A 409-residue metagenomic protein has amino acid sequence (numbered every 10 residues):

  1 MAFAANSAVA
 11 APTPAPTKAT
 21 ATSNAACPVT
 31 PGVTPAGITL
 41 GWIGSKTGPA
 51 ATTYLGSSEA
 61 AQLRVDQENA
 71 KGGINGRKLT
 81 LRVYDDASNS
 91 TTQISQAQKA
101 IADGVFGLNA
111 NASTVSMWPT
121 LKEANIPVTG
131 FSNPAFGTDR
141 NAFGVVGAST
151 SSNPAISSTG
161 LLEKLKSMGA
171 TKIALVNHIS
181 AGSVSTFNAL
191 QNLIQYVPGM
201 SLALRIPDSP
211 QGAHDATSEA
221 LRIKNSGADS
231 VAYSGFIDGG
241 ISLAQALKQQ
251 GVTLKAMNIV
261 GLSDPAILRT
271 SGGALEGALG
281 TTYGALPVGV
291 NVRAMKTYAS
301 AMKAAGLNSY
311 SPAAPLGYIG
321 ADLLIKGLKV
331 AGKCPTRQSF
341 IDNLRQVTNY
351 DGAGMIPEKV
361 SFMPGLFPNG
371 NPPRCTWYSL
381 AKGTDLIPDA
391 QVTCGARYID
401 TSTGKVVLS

Functional and structural regions predicted by a protein language model:
M1-P12: Secretory targeting and sorting signals
T22-Q62, Y84-S90, V176-T186, P287 (+1 more regions): Extracytoplasmic "Venus flytrap"
A26-P28, T52-E59, K71-T138, D208-A216 (+1 more regions): Beta-alpha junction/loop-to-helix N-cap segments that form part of ligand/metal-binding clefts
A100-A112, T129-F131, K172-N177, G227-I237 (+3 more regions): Periplasmic-binding protein-like
A124, F187-Y283: Extracellular/periplasmic bilobed ligand-binding domains
G144-P207, S230: An alpha-beta-alpha
A148-S151, L247-Y318, V392-G395, G404-L408: Extracellular/periplasmic periplasmic-binding protein-like sensory domains
A304-S311, K326-P388: Segments of small-molecule ligand-sensing domains
